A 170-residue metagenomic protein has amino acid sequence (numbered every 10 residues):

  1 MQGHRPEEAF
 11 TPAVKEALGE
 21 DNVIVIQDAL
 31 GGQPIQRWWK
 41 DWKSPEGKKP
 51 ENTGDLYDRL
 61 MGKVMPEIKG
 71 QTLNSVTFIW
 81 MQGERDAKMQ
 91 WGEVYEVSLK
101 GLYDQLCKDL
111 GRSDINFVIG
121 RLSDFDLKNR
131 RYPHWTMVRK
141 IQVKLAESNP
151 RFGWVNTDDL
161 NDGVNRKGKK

Functional and structural regions predicted by a protein language model:
M1-K170: Cell-envelope and extracellular/periplasmic
